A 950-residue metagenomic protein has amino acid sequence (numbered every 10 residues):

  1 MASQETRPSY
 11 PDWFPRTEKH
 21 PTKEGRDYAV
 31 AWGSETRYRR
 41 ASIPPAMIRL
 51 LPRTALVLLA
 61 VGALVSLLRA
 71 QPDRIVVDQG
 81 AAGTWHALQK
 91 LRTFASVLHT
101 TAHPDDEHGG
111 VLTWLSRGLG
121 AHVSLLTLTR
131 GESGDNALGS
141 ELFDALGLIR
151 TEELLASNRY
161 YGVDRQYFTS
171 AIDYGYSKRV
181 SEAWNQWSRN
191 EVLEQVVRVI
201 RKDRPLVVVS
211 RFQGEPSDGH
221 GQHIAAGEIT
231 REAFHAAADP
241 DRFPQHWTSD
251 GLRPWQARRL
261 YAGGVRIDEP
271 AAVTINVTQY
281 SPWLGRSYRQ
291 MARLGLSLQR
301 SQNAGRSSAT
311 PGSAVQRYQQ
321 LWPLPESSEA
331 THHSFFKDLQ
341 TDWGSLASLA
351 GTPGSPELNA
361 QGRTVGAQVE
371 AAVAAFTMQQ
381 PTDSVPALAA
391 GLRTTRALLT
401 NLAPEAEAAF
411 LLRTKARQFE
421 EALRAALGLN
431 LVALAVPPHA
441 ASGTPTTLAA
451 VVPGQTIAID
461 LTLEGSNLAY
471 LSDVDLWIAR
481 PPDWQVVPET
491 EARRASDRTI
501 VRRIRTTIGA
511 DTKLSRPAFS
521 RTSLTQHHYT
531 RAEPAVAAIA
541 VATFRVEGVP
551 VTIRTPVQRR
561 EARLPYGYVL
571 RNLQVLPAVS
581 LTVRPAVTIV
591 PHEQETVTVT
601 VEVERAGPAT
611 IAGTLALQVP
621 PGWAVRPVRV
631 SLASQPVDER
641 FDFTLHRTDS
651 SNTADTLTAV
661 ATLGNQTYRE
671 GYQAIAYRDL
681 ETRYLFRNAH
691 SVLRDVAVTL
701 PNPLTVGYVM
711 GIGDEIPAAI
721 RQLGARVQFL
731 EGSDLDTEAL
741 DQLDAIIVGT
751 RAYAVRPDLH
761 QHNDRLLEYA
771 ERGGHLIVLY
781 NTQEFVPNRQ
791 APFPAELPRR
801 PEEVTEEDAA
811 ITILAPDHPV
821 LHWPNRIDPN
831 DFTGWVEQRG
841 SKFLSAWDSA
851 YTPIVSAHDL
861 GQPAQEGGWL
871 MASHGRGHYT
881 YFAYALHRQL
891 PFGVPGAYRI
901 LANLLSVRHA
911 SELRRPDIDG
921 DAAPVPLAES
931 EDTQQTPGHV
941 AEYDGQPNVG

Functional and structural regions predicted by a protein language model:
R40-L56: Bacterial N-terminal signal peptides that target proteins for export
T54-S66: Bacterial N-terminal signal peptides
Q71-K202, I224, R231-H235, D239: Active-site rim/loop-helix segments in enzyme catalytic domains that contact anionic ligands
G83, A236-V432: The feature marks non-catalytic terminal segments
A435-D695, L700-N702: Long beta-sheet-rich domains in secretory-pathway and surface-associated proteins
T667-G749, Y780-T782, R888, S906-E929 (+2 more regions): Aromatic-Pro/Gly-enriched surface loop or interdomain linker that acts as a lid/target-recognition segment
R751-T833: A glycine-rich, often tryptophan-bearing local segment used as a flexible ligand/cofactor-contacting loop or short
L797-G893, E912-D921, P926: Catalytic beta-strand/loop cores that center a nucleophilic Ser/Cys/Thr and support acyl-enzyme chemistry
